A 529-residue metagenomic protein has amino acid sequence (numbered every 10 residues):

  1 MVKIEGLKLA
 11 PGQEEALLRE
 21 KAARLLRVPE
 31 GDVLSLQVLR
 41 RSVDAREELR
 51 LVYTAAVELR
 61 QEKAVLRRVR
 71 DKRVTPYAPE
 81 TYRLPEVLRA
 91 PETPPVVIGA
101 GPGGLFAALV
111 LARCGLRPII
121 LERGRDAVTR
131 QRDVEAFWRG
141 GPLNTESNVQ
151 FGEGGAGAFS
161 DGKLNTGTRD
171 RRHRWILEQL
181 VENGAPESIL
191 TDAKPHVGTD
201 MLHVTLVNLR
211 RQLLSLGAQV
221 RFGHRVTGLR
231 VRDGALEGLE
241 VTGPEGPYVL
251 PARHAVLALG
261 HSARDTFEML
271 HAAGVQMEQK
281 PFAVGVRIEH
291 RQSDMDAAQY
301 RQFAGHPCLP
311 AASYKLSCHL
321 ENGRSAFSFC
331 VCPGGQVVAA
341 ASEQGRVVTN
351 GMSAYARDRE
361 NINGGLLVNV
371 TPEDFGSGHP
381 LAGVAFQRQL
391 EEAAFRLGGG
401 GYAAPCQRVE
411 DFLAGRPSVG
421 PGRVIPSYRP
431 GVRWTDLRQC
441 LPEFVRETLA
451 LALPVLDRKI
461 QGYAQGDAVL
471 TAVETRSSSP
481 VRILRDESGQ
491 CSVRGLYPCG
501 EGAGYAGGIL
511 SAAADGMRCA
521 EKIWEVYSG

Functional and structural regions predicted by a protein language model:
M1-L49, A55-G529: Residues forming the flavin
